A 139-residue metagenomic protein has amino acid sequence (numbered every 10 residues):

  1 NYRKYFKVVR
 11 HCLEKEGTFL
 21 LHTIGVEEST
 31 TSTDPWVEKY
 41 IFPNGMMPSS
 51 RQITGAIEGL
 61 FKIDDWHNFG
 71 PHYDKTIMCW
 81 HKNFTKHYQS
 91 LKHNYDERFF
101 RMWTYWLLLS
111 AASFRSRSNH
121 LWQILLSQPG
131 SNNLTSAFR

Functional and structural regions predicted by a protein language model:
N1-Y2, S50: Proteins with a high burden of low-complexity, intrinsically disordered sequence enriched in S/T/G/P/A and R, requiring
R3-T18: A short glycine-rich, Lys/Arg-flanked "PGG" loop and its adjoining helix->strand segment in the class I
H22: Alpha/beta-hydrolase-fold catalytic nucleophile elbow
G25-L134, F138-R139: Substrate-binding/catalytic lobe of Class I Rossmann-like enzymes that use SAM or dcSAM, i.e., the mid-to-C-terminal
